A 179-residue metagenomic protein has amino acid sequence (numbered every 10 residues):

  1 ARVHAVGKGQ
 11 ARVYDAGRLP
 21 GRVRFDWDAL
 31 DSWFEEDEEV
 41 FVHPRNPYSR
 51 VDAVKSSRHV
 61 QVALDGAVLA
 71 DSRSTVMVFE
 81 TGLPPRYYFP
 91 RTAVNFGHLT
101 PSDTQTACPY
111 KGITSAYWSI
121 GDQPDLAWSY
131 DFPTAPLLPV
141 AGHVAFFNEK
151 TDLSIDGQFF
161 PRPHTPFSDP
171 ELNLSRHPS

Functional and structural regions predicted by a protein language model:
A1-S179: Terminal leader/tail segments of proteins
